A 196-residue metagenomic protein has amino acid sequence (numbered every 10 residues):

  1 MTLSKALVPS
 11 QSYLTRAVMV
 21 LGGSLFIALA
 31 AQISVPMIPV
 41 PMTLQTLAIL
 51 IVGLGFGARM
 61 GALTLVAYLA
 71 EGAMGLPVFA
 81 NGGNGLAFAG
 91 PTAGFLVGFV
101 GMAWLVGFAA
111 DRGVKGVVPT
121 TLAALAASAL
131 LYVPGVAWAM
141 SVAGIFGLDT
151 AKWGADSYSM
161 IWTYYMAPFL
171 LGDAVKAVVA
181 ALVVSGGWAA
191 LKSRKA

Functional and structural regions predicted by a protein language model:
M1-T64: Hydrophobic transmembrane alpha-helices
M1-V8, T15, L29, L86-V136: Short helix-perturbing small/polar motifs within transmembrane alpha-helices
A17-L21, L47, I51, G61-A67 (+4 more regions): Hydrophobic alpha-helical transmembrane segments
L29, I33, G55, N81-G82 (+3 more regions): Helix-loop junctions at the membrane-solvent interface of multi-pass transporters, primarily the C-terminal
A31-P41, L69-M102: Interfacial aromatic-anchored transmembrane helix boundaries in multi-pass membrane proteins
G55-R59, L105-G113, G186-K192: Structural signal for the C-terminal ends of transmembrane alpha-helices and the immediately following loop
T64-Y68, G75, F79, M102 (+4 more regions): Alpha-helical transmembrane segments and their lipid-water interface positions in multi-pass membrane proteins
K115-K195: Membrane-embedded alpha-helical hairpins and interfacial helices in multi-pass inner-membrane proteins
